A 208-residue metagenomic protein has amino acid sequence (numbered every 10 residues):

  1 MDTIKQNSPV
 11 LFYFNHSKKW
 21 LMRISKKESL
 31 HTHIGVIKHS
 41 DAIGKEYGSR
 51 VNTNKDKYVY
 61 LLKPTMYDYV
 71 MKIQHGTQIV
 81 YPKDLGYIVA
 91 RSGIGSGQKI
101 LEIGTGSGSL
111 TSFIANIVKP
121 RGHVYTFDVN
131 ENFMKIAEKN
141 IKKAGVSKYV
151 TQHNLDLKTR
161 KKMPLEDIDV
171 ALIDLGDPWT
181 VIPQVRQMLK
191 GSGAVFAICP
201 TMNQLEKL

Functional and structural regions predicted by a protein language model:
M1-D2, K72-L85: Conserved SAM-binding loop and adjacent beta-strand
M1-K63: N-terminal auxiliary segments of SAM/dcSAM-dependent transferases
G95-G106: Conserved class I S-adenosyl-L-methionine
S107-P120: Conserved SAM-binding loop of SAM-dependent methyltransferases across substrates and taxa, primarily the Class I
A115-N116, T180-G193: A short glycine-rich, Lys/Arg-flanked "PGG" loop and its adjoining helix->strand segment in the class I
P120-F127, V195: Short beta-strand element of Class I
F127-P178: S-adenosyl-L-methionine
S192-P200: Conserved beta-strand signature within the Rossmann-like core of class I S-adenosyl-L-methionine
